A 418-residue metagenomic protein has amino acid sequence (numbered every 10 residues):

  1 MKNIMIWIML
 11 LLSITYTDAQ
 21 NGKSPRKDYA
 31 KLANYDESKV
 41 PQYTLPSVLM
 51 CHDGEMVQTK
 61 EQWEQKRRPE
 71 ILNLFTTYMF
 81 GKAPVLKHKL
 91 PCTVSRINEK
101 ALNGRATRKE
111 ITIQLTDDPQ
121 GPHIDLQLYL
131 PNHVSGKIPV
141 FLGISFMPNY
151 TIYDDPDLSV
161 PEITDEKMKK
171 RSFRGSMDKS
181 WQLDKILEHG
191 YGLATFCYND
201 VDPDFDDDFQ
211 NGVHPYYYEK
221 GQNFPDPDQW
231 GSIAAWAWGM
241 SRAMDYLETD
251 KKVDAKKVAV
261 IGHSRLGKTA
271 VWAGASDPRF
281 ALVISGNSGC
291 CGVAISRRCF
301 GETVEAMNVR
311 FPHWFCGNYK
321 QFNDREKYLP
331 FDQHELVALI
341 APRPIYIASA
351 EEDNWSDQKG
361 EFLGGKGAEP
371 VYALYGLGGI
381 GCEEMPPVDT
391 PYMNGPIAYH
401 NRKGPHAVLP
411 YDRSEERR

Functional and structural regions predicted by a protein language model:
Q20-K82: N-terminal pre-domain segments of enzymes
D125-L128, G136-F146: Short beta-strand element of the alpha/beta-hydrolase
G143-T249, G289, I295-R298: Cap/lid segment of the alpha/beta-hydrolase catalytic domain
V213, K220, S285-L336, E361-E384: Mobile cap/lid helix-loop segments that gate and shape the active-site cleft of serine hydrolases
R242-E302, R310, R325-E326: Primarily recognizes the serine-hydrolase "nucleophile elbow" in alpha/beta-hydrolase and SGNH/GDSL folds
A341-S356, R402-G404: Conserved strand-to-loop "acid loop" that flanks and positions the catalytic carboxylate
E352, L377-V408: Histidine-bearing beta->alpha loop at or near hydrolase active sites
E416-R417: Conserved small/polar residues in nucleotide/adenosyl-binding loops
